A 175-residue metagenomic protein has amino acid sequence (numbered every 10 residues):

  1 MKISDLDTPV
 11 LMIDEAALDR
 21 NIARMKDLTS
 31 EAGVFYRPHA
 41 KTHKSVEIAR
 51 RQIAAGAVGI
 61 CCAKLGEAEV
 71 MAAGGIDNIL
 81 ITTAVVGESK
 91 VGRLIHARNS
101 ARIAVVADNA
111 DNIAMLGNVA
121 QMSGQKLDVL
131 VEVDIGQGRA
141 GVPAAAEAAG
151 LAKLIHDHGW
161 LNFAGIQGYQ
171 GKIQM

Functional and structural regions predicted by a protein language model:
M1-I13: Generic N-terminal amphipathic, Lys/Arg-enriched alpha-helix
D5, A23, D27-S30, Q52 (+1 more regions): Short, well-ordered helical secondary-structure segments
L6-T8, G33, S100-R102: Short, solvent-exposed beta-strand edge segments and adjacent coil->beta transition regions
I13-A16, A104: Short, surface-exposed alpha-helical recognition segments that flank or form part of ligand/macromolecule-binding
A17-I48, C61-A63: N-terminal glycine-rich anion-binding loops that anchor highly charged ligand groups
H39-M175: Active-site-proximal beta-alpha core segment in soluble small-molecule metabolic enzymes
